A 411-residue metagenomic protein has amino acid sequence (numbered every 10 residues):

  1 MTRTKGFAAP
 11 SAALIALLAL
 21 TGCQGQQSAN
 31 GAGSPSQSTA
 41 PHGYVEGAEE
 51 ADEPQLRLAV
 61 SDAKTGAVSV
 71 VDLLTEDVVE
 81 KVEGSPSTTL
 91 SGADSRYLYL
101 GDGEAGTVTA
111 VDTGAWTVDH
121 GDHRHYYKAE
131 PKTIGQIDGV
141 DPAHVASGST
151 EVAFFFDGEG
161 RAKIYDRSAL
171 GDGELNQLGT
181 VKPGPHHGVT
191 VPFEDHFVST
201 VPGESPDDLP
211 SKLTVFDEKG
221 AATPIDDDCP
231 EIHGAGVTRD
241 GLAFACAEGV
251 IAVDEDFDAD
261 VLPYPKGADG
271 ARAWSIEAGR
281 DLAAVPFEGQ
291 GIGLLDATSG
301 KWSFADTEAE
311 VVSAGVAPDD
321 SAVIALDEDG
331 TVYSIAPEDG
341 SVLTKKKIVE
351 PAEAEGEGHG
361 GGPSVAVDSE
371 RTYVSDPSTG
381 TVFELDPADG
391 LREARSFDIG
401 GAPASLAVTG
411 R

Functional and structural regions predicted by a protein language model:
L18-G22: C-terminal motif of bacterial Sec signal peptides marking the signal peptidase cleavage site
C23-E50: Short, low-complexity, disordered segments immediately C-terminal to signal peptides in bacterial exported proteins
P41-E50, G84-Y97, E130-T150, T180-D195 (+5 more regions): Repeated scaffold domains used in trafficking and secretory/extracellular systems, primarily beta-propellers
E53-A63, T89-S91, S95-T109, A143-D157 (+8 more regions): Short beta-strand elements that form the blades of beta-propeller/WD-repeat-like and other beta-sheet-rich scaffold
L74-E83, D119-I137, G171-K182, K219-D227 (+4 more regions): A short beta-strand motif characteristic of beta-propeller blades
A115-G241: Long, acidic/polar, low-complexity amphipathic helices and coiled-coil-like
V201-S321: Acidic, serine/threonine- and glycine-rich low-complexity intrinsically disordered segments that serve as flexible
P377-R411: Blade-level signature of beta-propeller repeat domains, shared across WD40, Kelch, NHL, RCC1 and BNR/Asp-box propellers
